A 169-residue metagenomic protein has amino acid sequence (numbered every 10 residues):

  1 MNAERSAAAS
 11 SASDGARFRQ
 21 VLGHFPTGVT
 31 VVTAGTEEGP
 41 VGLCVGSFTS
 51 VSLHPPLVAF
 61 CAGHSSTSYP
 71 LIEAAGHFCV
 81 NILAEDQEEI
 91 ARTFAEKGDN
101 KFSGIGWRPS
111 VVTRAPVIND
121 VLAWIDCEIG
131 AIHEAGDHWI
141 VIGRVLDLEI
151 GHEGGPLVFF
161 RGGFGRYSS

Functional and structural regions predicted by a protein language model:
M1-S169: Basic, polyanion-binding surface patches
